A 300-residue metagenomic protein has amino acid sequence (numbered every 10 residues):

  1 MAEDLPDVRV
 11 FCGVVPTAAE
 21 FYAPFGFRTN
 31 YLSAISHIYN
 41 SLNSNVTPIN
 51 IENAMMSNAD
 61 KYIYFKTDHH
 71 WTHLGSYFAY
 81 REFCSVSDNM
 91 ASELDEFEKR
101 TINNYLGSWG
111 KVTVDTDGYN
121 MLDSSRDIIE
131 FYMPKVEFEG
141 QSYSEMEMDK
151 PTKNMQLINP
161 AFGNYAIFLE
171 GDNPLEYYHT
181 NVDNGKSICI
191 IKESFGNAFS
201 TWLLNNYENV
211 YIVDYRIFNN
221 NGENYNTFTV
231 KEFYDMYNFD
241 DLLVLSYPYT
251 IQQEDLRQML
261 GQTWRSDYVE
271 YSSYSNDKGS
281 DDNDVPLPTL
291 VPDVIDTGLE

Functional and structural regions predicted by a protein language model:
M1-E300: Extracellular glycan-modifying ectodomains
